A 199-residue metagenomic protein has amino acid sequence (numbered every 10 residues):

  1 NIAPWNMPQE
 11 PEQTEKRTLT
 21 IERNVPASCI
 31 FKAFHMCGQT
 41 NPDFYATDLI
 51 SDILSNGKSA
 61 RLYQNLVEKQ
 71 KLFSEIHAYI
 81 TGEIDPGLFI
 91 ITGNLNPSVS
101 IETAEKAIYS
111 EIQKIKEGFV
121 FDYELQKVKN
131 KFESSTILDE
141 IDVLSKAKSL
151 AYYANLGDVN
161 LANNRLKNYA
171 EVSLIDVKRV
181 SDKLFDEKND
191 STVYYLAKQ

Functional and structural regions predicted by a protein language model:
N1-G38, D139, L196-Q199: An aromatic/glycine/proline-enriched structural segment found at the starts of mature extracellular/organellar domains
I21-E22, I80-E83, L184: Replace "in large, NTP-powered and nucleic-acid-processing enzymes" with "in large, NTP-powered factors and other
S28-C37, V67-E117, D122-E171, N189-K198: M16 family metallopeptidases and their MPP-like homologs
P42-L54, Y63-Q64: Active/ligand-binding-proximal structured segments within catalytic/core domains that scaffold catalytic residues
P42-Y45, E102-T103, V143-L144, D182: Short conserved micro-motifs at the rims of enzyme active sites and ligand-binding pockets
D48, V177, T192: Short, conserved catalytic/metal-binding micro-motifs enriched in Asp/Glu and His
N56-L72: M16/MPP (pitrilysin/insulinase) zinc-metallopeptidase core fold and M16-derived inactive scaffolds
I175-K183: Low-complexity, intrinsically disordered Gly/Pro/Thr-rich segments
